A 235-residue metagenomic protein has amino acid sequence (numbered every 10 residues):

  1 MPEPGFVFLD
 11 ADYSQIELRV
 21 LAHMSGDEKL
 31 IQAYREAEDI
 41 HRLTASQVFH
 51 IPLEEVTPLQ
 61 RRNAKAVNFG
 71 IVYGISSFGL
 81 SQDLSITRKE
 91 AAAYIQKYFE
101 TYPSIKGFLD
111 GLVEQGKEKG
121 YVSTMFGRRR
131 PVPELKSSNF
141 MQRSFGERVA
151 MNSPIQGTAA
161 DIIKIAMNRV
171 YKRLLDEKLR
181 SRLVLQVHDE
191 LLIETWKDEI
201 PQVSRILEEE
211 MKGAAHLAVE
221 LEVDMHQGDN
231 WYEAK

Functional and structural regions predicted by a protein language model:
M1-K235: Conserved catalytic core of nucleotide polymerization and phosphodiester-bond processing enzymes
